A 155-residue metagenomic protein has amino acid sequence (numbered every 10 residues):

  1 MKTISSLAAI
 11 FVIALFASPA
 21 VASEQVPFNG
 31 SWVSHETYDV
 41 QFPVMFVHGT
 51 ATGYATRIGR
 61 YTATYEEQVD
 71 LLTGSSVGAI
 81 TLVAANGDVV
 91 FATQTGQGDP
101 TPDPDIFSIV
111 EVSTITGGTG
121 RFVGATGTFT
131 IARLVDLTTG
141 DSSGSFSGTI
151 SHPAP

Functional and structural regions predicted by a protein language model:
M1-A8: Bacterial N-terminal signal peptides that target proteins for export
A17-P19: N-terminal signal peptide c-region/cleavage motif recognized by signal peptidases
V21-P155: Beta-strand-enriched cores of mature, soluble protein domains
